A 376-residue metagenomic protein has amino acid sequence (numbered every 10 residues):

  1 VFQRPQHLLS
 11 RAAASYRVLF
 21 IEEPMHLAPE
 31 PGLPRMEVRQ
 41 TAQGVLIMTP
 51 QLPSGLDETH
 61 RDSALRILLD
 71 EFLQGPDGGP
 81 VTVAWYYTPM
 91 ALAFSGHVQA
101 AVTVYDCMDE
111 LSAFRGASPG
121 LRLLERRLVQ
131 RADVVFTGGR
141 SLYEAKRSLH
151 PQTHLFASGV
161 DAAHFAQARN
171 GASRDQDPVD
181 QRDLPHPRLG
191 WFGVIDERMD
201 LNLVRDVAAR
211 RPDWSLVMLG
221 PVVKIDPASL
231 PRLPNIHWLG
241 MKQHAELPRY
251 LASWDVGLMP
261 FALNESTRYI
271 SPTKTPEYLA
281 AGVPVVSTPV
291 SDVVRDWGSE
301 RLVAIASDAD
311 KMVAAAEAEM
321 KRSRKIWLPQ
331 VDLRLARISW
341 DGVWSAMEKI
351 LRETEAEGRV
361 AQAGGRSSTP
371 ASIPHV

Functional and structural regions predicted by a protein language model:
V1-L33, A208-A209: N-terminal subdomain of nucleotide-sugar transferases
Q3, M199, Q243-Y250, D255-A280 (+1 more regions): Nucleotide-sugar-dependent
S118-V135: Membrane-proximal helix-turn-helix segments that form the acceptor-binding/catalytic region of lipid-linked
S141, F156-G171: Carbohydrate-associated surface elements
D180-M199, V204-A208, L216-V217: Conserved donor-binding/catalytic core segment of Leloir-type glycosyltransferases
I225-L251: Nucleotide-activated donor-binding/catalytic signature segment of Leloir-type glycosyltransferases, i.e., the conserved
S299-D310, E317-S323: Conserved acidic donor-binding segment of nucleotide-sugar-dependent glycosyltransferases
S323-L351: A charged, aromatic-enriched C-terminal amphipathic alpha-helix characteristic of glycosyltransferases across folds
